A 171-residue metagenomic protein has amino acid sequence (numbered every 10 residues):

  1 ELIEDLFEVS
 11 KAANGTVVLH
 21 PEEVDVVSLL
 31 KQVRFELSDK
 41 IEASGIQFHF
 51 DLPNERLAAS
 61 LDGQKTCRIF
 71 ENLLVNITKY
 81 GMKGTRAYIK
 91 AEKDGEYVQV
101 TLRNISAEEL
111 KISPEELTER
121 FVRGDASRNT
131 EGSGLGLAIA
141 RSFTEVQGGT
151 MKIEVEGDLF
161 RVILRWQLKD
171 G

Functional and structural regions predicted by a protein language model:
N14-L19, A58-L61: Conserved micro-motifs of the catalytic ATP-binding
H20-E23, E42, Q47-L57: Conserved catalytic submotifs in the C-terminal HATPase_c
I77-T78: Short helix-loop "hinge" at the ATP-lid/N-box region of the Bergerat-fold HATPase_c
G84-E96: Short beta-strand/loop element within the Bergerat-fold HATPase_c
E109-V122: Short conserved segment of the HATPase_c
G136, A140: Short alpha-helical Gxxx[C/S/T] motif in the catalytic ATP-binding
G148-G149: Conserved glycine-rich
